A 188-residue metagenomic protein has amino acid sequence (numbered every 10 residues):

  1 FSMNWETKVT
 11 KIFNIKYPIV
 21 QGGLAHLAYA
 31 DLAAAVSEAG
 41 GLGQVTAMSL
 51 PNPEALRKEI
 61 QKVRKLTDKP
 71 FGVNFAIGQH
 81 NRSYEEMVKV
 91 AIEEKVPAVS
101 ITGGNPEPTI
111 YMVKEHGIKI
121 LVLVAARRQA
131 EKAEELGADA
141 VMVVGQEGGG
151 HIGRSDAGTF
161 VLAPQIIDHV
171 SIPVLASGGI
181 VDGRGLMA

Functional and structural regions predicted by a protein language model:
S2-P173: Active-site entrance/lid segments in N-terminal catalytic domains of soluble metabolic enzymes
P173-R184: Glycine-rich adenosine-cofactor-binding loop
M187-A188: A compact, surface-exposed functional segment
